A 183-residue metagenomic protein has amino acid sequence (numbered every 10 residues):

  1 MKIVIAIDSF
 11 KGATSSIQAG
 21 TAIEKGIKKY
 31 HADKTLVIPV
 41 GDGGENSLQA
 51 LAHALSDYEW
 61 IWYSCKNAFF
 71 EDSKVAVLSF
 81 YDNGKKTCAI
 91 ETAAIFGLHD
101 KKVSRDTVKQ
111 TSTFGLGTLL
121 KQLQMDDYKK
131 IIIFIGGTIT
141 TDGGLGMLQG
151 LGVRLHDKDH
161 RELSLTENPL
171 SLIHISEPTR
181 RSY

Functional and structural regions predicted by a protein language model:
M1-V4: Extreme N-terminal starter segment of soluble prokaryotic enzymes
T14-Q18, A22, D42-N46, T107 (+3 more regions): Conserved active-site and cofactor/substrate-binding residues in soluble primary-metabolism enzymes
I17-I23, I133-G136, T140-V153: Short Gly/Thr/Asp-enriched flexible loops that form oxyanion-binding sites at enzyme active sites
K25-D100: Glycine-rich nucleotide/cofactor/substrate-binding loop typically near the N-terminus or early in the first domain
E71-T140: Anion-binding (especially nucleotide phosphate/pyrophosphate-binding) glycine-rich loop and adjoining beta-alpha core
G152-P169: Short, acidic/small-residue loops that bind anionic groups at enzyme active sites
I173-Y183: Single conserved hydrophobic/aromatic residue that forms the stacking wall/gate of nucleotide- or nucleobase-binding
